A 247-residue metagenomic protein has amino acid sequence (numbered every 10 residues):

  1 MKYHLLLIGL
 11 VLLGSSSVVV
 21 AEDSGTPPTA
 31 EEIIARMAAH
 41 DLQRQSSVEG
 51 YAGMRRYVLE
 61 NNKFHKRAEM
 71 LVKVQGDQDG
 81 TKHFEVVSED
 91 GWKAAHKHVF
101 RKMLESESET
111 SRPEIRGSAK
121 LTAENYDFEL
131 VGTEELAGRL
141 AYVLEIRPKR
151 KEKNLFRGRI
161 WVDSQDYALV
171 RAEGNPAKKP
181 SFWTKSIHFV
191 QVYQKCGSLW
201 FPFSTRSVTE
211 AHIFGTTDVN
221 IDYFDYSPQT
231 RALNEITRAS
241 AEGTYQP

Functional and structural regions predicted by a protein language model:
M1-L7: Bacterial N-terminal signal peptides that target proteins for export
L7-S15: Bacterial N-terminal signal peptides
A21-R157, S164-A168, A177-I187, Q194-L199 (+1 more regions): Structured extracytoplasmic
A172, T205-S207: Beta-strand-dense domains in secreted/periplasmic systems and polymorphic toxin scaffolds
